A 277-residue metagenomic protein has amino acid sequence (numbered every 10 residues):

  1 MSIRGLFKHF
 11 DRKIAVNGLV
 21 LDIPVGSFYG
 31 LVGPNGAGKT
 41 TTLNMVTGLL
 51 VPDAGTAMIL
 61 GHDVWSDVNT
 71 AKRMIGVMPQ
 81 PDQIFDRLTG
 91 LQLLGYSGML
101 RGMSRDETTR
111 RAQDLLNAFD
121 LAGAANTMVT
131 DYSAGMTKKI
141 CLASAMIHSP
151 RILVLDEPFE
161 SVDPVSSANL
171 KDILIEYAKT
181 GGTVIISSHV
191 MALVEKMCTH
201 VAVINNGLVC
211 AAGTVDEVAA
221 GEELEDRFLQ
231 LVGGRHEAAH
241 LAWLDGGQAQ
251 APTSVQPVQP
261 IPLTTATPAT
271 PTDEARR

Functional and structural regions predicted by a protein language model:
G95, M99, D106-A124: Conserved ABC ATPase "signature" region
M128-G135: Conserved ABC ATPase signature
L153-E157: Catalytic Walker B motif of ABC-type/P-loop ATPase nucleotide-binding domains
S167-T180: Helical segment within the ABC ATPase nucleotide-binding domain
A212-G213: ABC ATPase "signature
